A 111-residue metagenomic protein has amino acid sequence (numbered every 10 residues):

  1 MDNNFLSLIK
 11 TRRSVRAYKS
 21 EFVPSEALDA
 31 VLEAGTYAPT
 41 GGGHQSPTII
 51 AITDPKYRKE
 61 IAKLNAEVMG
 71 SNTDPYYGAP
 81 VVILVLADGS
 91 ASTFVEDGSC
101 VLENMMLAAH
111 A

Functional and structural regions predicted by a protein language model:
M1-A111: Acidic, surface-exposed loops and disordered segments
